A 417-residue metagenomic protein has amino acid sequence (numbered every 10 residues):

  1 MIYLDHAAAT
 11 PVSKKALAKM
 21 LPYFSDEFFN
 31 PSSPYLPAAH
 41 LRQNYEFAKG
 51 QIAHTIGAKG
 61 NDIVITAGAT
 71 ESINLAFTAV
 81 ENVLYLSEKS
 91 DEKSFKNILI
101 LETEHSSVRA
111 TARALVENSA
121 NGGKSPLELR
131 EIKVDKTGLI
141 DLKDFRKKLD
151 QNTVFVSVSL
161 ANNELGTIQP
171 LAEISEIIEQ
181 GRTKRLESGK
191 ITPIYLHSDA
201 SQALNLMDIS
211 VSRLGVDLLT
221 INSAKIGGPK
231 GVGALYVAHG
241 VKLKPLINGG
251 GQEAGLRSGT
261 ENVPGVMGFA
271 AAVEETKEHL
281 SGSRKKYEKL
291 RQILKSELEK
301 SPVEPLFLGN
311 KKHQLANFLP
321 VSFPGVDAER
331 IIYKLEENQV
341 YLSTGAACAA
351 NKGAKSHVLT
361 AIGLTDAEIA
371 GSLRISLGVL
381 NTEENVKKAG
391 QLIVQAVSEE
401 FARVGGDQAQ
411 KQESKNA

Functional and structural regions predicted by a protein language model:
M1-A417: Pyridoxal 5′-phosphate
